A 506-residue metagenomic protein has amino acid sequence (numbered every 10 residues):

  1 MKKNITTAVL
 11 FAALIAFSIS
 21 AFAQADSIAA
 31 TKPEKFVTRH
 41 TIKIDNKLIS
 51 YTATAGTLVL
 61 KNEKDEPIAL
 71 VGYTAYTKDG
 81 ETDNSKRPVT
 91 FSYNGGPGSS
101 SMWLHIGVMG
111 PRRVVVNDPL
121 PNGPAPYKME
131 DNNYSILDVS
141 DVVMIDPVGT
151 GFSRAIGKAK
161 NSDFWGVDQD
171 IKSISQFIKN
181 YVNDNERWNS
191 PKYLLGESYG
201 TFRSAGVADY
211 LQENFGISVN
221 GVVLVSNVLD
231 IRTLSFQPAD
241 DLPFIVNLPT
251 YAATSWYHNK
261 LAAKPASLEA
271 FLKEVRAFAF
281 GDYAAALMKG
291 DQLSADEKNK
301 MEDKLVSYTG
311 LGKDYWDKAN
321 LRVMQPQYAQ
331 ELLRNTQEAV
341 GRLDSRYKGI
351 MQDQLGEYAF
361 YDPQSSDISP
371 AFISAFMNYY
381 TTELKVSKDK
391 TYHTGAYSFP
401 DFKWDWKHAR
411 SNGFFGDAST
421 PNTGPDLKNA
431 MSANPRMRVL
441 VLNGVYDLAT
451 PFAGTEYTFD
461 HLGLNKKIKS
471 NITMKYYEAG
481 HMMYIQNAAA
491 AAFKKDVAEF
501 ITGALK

Functional and structural regions predicted by a protein language model:
Q24-V89, S101, G107: Catalytic-loop region of hydrolases
D65-D163, D460: N-terminal cap/lid subdomain of alpha/beta-hydrolase-fold enzymes
R112-V115, Q212-Y308: A catalytic-pocket lid/entrance helix-loop region that shapes and gates access to the active site across common
L137-S140, P147, F164-V182: Alpha/beta-hydrolase active-site loop
E186-Y199: Alpha/beta-hydrolase fold nucleophile elbow
D291-N443, L448-A449: Alpha/beta-hydrolase fold catalytic core
M437, P451-H461: Short alpha-helix in the alpha/beta-hydrolase fold that links the catalytic acid
E478-A489: Catalytic histidine-centered segment of alpha/beta-hydrolase-like enzymes
